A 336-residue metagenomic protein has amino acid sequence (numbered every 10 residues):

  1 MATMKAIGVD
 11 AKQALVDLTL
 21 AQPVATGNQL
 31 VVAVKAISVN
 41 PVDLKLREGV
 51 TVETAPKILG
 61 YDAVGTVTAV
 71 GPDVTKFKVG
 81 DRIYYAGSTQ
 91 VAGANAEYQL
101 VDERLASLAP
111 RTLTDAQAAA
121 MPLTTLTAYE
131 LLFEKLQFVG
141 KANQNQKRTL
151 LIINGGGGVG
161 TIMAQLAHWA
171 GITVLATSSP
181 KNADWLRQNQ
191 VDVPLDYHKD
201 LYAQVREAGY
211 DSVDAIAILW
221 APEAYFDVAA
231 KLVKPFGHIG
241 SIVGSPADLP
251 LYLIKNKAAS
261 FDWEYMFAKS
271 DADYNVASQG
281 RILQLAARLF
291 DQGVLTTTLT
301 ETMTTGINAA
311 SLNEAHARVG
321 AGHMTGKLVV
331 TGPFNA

Functional and structural regions predicted by a protein language model:
A21-S38, E48-A92: Glycine-rich beta-strand-centered segment in the early N-terminal region that forms part of a ligand/cofactor-binding
D62-V64, D81-R82, Y98, W169 (+2 more regions): Residue-level marker of beta-strand positions
P72-D73, V174-W185, E223-A224, A247: Short glycine/proline-centered loop/turn elements that form peptide/ligand docking sites
G87-N154: NAD(P)H dinucleotide-binding glycine-rich loop of Rossmann-like/cofactor-binding domains, especially the beta1-alpha1
T125-K199: Mid-domain Rossmann-like dinucleotide-binding core that forms the NAD(H)/NADP(H) cofactor-binding site
A142, P194-D262: Glycine-rich cofactor phosphate-binding loops and adjacent beta1-alpha1 units of small-molecule cofactor enzyme domains
L253-M303: C-terminal substrate-binding/catalytic core of Rossmann-like NAD(P)-dependent dehydrogenases/reductases
V294-E301, N313-A336: C-terminal capping/lid region of NAD(P)-dependent oxidoreductase domains
